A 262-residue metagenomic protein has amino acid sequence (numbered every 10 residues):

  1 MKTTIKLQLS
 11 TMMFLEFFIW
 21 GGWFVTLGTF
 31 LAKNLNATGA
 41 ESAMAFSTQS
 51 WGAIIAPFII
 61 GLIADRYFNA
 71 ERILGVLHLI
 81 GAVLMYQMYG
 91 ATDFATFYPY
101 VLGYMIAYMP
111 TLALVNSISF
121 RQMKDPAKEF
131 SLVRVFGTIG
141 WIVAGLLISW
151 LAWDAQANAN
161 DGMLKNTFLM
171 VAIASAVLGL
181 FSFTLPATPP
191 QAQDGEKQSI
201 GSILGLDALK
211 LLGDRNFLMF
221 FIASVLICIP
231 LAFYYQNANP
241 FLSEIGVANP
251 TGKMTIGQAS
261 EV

Functional and structural regions predicted by a protein language model:
M1-T3, L185-F221: Juxtamembrane intracellular "pre-TM" segments in multi-pass secondary transporters
K2-S50, N216-T255: Helix-loop boundary and gating motifs at the non-cytosolic
F14, L84, F94-L114, I118 (+1 more regions): Hydrophobic core of transmembrane alpha-helices in multi-pass small-molecule transporters, especially MFS/SLC-type
M44-L62, T255-V262: Central cavity-lining transmembrane alpha-helices of secondary-active solute carriers, predominantly the Major
A53-I54, K128-W150: Glycine-rich segments within core transmembrane alpha-helices of 12-TM secondary carriers
L62, V143-F168: Transmembrane alpha-helix termini and helix-breaking/packing motifs in multi-pass membrane transporters
R72-Y86: Structural signature of the two symmetry-related core transmembrane helices
I148-A152, M170-A192: C-terminal membrane-cytosol helix-exit motif in multi-pass small-molecule transporters
